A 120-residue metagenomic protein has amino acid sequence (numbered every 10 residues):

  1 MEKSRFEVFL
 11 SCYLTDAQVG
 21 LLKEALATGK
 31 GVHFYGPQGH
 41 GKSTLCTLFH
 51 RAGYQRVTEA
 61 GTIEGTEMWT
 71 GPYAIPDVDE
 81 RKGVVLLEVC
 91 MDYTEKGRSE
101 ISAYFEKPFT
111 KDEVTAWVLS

Functional and structural regions predicted by a protein language model:
M1-L21: N-terminal pre-Walker A segment at the start of P-loop NTPase domains
G31: Walker A (P-loop) ATP-phosphate-binding motif of ABC ATPase nucleotide-binding domains
F34: Hydrophobic anchor at the beta1->P-loop junction of P-loop NTPases
Q38: The conserved Walker
G41: Conserved glycine(s) of the Walker
L45: Hydrophobic positions on the alpha1 helix immediately C-terminal to the Walker A/P-loop
Q55-P72: Short beta-strand-centered segment that lines the nucleotide-binding/catalytic pocket of NTP-utilizing
E80-S120: Replace "adjacent to P-loop NTPase cores in ATP/GTP-dependent enzymes" with "adjacent to NTP-binding cores
